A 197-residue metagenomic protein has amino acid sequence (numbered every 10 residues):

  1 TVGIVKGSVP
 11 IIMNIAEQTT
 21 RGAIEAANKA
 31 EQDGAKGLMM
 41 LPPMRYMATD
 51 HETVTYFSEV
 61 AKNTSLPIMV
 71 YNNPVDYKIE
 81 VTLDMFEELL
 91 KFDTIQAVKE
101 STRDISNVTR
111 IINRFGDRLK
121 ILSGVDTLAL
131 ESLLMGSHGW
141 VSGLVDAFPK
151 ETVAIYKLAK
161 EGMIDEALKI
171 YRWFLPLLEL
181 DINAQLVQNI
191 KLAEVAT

Functional and structural regions predicted by a protein language model:
V2-K78, F86: Active-site beta->alpha loop and helix N-cap motifs at the rims of alpha/beta catalytic domains
A23, V54, V125-D126, V187: Generic non-transmembrane alpha-helix signal with a bias for helix starts/N-cap capping motifs
A27, A129, K191: Short glycine-/small-residue-rich flexible loop motifs, especially phosphate/cofactor-binding loops
A30, S132, E194-V195: Hydrophobic alpha-helix position signal
K62-N63, P74-A184: Catalytic alpha/beta core domains of metabolic enzymes, predominantly
D181, Q185-T197: C-terminal extensions of enzymes
